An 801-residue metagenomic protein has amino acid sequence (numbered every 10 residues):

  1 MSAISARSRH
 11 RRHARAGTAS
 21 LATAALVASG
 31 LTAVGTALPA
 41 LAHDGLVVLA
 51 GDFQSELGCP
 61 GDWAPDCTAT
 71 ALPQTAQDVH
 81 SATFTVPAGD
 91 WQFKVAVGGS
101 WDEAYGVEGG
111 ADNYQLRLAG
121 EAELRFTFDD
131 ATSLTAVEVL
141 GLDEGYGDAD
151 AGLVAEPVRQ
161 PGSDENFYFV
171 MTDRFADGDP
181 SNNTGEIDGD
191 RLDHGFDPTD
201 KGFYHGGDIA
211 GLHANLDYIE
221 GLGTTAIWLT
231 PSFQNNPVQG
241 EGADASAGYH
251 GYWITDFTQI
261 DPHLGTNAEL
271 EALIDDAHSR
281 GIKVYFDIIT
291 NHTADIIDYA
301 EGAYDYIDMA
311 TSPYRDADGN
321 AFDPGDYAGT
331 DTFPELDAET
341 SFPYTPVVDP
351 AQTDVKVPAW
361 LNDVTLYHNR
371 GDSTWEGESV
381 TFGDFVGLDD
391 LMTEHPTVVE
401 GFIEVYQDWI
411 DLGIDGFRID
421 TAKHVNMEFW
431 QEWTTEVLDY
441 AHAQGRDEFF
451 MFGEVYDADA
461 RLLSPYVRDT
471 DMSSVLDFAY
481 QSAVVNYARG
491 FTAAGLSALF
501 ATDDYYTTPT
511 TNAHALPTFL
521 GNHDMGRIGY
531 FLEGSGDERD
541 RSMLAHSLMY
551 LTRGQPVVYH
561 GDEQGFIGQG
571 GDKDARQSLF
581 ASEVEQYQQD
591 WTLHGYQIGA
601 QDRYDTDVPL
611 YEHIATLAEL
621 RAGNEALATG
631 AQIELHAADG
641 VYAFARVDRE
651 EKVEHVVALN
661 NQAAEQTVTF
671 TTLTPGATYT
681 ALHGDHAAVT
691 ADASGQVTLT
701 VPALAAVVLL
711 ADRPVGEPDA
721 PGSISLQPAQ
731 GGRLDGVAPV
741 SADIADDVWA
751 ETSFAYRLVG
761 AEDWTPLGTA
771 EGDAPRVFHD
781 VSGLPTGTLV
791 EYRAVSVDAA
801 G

Functional and structural regions predicted by a protein language model:
S2-S5, A25-S29, P39-A42, L46 (+14 more regions): Carbohydrate-interacting/catalytic domains
H43-D90, G98-R117, T769-A770: Aromatic-rich carbohydrate-binding modules that target alpha-glucans
V86-P87, V781-L789: Surface-exposed, short loops/turns at beta-strand junctions within beta-sandwich domains
F93, V790-Y792: Hydrophobic beta-strand segments within extracellular beta-sandwich modules
V97, A794-S796: Conserved structural position at the C-terminal beta-strand of extracellular beta-sandwich adhesion modules
G99-L134, D692, Q696: Structured interaction patches on ligand/partner-binding surfaces of diverse proteins
A149, I274, H278, N291-H292 (+11 more regions): Active-site-proximal helices and loops of the catalytic beta/alpha 8
R159-N166, D173-L412, W433-Q444, F450-G453 (+3 more regions): Substrate-binding/active-site clefts of carbohydrate-active enzymes
